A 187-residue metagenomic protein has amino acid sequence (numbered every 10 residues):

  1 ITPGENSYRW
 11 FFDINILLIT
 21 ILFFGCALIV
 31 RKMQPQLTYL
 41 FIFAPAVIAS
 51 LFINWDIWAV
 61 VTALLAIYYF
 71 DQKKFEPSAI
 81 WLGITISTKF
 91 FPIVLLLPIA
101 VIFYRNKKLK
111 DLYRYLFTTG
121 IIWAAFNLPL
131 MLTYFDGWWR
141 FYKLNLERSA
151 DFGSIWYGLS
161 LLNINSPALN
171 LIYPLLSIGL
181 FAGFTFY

Functional and structural regions predicted by a protein language model:
I1-L17, L159-I172: Juxtamembrane segments of multi-pass membrane glycosylation machinery that transfer sugars from lipid-linked donors
E5, R9-Y39, L65, I178-Y187: Transmembrane-helix motifs of polytopic, lipid-linked glycan transferases
L17, P35-L51, I57-L64, I86 (+2 more regions): Membrane-embedded helix bundles of polyisoprenyl
I57, I80-I102, A125: Transmembrane helices and adjacent periplasmic/lumenal helix-loop junctions of polyprenol-phosphate-dependent
A59-F75: Specific aromatic-rich, kink-prone transmembrane helix
V94-I121: Perimembrane helix-loop-helix junctions
L130-S160: Extracytoplasmic catalytic-loop and juxtamembrane helix elements of membrane-embedded, polyprenol/dolichol-linked
S149-Y187: Aromatic/glycine/proline-enriched transmembrane-helix motif characteristic of membrane-embedded glycan-assembly enzymes
